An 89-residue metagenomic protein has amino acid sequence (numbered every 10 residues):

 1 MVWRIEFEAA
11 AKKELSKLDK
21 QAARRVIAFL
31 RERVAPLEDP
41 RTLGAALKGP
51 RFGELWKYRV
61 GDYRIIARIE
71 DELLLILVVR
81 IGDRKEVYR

Functional and structural regions predicted by a protein language model:
V2-R4, A9, K13-K17, R24 (+3 more regions): Enriched for short, Lys/Arg-rich terminal
K17-K20, A35: Residues in soluble alpha-helical coiled-coils and helical-bundle/repeat scaffolds
E32-K57: A short, surface-exposed loop/turn module that caps and links secondary-structure elements
